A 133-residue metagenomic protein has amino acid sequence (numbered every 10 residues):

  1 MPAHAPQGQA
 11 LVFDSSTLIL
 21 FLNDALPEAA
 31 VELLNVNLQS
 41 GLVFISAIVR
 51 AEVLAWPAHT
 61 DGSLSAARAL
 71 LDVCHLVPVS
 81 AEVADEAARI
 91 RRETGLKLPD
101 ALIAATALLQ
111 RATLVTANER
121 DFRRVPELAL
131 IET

Functional and structural regions predicted by a protein language model:
M1-A10, A104, L108-T133: Acidic, PIN/NYN-like endoribonuclease modules and their adjacent C-terminal/linker elements
M1-I45, A55-A69: Short, well-structured N-terminal submotif of metal-dependent ribonuclease cores
F13-D14, I45-S46, L96-K97, N118: Histidine- and aromatic-rich ligand-binding microenvironments
T17, V49, V83, L102-I103 (+1 more regions): Alpha-helix capping/helix-boundary segments
S40-L42, D72-H75, L108-T113: Short active-site oxyanion
E52, D72-E93: Acidic catalytic patch
L70-D72, V125-P126: Short, structured coil segments at secondary-structure junctions
